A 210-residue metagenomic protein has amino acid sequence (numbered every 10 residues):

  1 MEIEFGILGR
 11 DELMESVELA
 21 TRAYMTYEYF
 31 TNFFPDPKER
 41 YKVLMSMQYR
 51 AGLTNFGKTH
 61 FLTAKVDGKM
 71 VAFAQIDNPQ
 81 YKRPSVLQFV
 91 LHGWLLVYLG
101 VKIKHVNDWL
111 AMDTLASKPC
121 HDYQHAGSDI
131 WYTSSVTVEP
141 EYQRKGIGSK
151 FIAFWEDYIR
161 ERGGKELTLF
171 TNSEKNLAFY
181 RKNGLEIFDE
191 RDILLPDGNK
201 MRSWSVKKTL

Functional and structural regions predicted by a protein language model:
M1-M14, R22: Conserved N-terminal entry element of GNAT/NAT acetyltransferase domains
K58-A74: Conserved beta-hairpin
Q75-S135, L194-D197: Conserved acyl-donor/pantetheine-binding loop and adjacent beta-alpha core of acyl/acetyltransferases and related
I130-W131, I159-N172: Conserved GNAT acetyl-CoA-binding A-motif
S134-Q143, T168-A178, P196-D197, K207: Conserved beta-strand-loop-alpha-helix junction that forms the acyl-donor binding cleft
V138, R144-D157, K182: Conserved acetyl-CoA-binding loop-helix of GNAT-fold acetyltransferases
S149, E161, S173-E190: Conserved active-site alpha-helix within GNAT-family acetyltransferase domains
T168, E186-W204: Conserved catalytic-core motifs of GNAT/GCN5-like acyltransferases
